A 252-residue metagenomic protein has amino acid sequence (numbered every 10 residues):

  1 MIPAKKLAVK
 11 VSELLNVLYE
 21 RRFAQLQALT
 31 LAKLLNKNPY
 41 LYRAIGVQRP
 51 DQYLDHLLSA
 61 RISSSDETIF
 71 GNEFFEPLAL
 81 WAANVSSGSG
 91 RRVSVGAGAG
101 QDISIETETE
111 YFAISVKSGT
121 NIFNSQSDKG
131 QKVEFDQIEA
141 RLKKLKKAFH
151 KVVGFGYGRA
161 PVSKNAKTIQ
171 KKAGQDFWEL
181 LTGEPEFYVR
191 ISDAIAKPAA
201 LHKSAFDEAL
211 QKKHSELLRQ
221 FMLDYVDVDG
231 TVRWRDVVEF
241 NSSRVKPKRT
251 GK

Functional and structural regions predicted by a protein language model:
M1-A4, K10-R21, S63-S64, K129-K143 (+1 more regions): Hydrophobic transmembrane alpha-helix bundles
M1-F74: Interdomain/boundary linker segments immediately adjacent to catalytic/signaling cores
Q52, T109-A113, V162-Q170: Short, charged low-complexity intrinsically disordered segments located at boundaries of structured domains
F74-A140: Catalytic centers of nucleases
S118-G183: Catalytic cores of nucleic-acid endonucleases
F155-K252: Domain-level recognition of nuclease-like catalytic cores that cleave nucleotide substrates
